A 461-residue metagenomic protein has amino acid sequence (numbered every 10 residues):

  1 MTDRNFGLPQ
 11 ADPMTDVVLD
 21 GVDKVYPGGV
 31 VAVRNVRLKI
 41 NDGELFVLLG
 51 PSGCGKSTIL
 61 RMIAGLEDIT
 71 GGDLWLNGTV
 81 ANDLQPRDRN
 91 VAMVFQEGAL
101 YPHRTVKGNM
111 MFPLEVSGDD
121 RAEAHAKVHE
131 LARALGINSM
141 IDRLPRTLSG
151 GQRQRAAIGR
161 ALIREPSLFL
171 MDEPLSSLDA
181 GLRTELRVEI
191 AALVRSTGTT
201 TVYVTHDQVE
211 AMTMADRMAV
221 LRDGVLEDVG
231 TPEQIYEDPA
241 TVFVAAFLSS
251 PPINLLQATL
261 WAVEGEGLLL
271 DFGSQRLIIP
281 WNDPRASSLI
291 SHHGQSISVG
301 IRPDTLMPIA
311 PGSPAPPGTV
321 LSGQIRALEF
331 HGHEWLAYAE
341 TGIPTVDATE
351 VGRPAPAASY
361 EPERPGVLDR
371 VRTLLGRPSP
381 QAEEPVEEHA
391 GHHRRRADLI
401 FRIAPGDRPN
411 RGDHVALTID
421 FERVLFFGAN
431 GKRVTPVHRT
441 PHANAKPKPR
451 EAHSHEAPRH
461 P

Functional and structural regions predicted by a protein language model:
V18, K39, W75, A416-T418: ABC ATPase nucleotide-binding domain
L45, D83-L248: ABC ATPase nucleotide-binding domains
L49-P51: The feature captures the beta-strand-to-loop junction immediately N-terminal to the Walker
A64: Helix-to-loop junction immediately C-terminal to a conserved catalytic motif
E67-W75: Conserved post-Walker A/P-loop segment of ABC ATPase nucleotide-binding domains
D73, T79-V80, V225: ATP-binding/catalytic-site motifs of ATP-hydrolyzing domains
V263-P461: Non-catalytic connector elements of ABC transporters
